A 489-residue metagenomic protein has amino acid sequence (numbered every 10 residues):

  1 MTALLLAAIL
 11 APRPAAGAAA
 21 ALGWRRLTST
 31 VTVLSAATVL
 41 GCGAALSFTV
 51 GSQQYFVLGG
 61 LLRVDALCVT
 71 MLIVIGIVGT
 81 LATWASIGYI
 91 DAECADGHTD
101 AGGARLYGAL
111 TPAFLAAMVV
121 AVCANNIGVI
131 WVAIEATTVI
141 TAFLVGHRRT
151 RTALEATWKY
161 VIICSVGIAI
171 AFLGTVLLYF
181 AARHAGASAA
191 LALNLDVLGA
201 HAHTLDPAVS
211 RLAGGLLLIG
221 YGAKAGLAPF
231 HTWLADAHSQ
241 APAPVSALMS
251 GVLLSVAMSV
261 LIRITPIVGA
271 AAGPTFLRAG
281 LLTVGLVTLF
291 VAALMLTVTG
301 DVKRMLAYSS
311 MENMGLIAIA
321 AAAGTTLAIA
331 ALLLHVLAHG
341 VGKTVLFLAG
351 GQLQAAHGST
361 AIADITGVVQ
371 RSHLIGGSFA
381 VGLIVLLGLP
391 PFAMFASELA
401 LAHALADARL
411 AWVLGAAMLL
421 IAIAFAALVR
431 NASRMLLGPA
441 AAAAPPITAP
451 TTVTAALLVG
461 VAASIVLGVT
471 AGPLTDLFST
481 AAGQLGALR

Functional and structural regions predicted by a protein language model:
T2-A109, A189, N194-D196, S479-Q484: Transmembrane helix-loop-helix hairpins at membrane boundaries of multipass inner-membrane proteins
A8-A11, W131-T138, L332-V336: Hydrophobic core segments of alpha-helical transmembrane domains in multi-pass membrane proteins
A19-S35, E155-G167, S372-G376, T451-V459: Alpha-helical transmembrane segments and their helix-start/interface "positive-inside/aromatic belt" motifs in integral
L34-G43, C164-V176, G382, V459-G472: Hydrophobic alpha-helical membrane-insertion segments
Y55-M71, T80, I127-I134, T138 (+3 more regions): Membrane-interface helix-loop-helix modules in multi-pass inner-membrane proteins
L81-D91, A116-G128, I140-L399, H403-V429 (+1 more regions): Hydrophobic transmembrane alpha-helices and their helix-loop junctions in integral membrane proteins
E93-G102, I365, A440-P446: Membrane-interfacial, low-structure loops and terminal tails that flank and connect transmembrane helices in multi-pass
L177, S188-L191, A241-P242, S372-L374 (+1 more regions): Cytoplasmic/organellar membrane-interface segments at the starts of transmembrane helices in multi-pass inner-membrane
